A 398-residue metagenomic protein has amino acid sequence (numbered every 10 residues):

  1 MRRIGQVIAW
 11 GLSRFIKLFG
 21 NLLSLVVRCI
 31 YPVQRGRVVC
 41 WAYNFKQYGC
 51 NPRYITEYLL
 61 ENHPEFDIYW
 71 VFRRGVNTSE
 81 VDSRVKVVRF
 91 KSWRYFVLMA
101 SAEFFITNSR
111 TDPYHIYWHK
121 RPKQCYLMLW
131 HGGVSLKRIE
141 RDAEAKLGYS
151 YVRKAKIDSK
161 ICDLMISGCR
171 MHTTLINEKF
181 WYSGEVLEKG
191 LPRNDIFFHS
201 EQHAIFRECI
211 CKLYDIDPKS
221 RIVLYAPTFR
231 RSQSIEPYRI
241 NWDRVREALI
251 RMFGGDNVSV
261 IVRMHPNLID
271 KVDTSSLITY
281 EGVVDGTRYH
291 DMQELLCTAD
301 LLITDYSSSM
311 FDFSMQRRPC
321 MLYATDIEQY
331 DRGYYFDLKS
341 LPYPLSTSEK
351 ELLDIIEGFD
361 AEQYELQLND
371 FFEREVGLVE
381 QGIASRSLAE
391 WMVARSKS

Functional and structural regions predicted by a protein language model:
M1, W10, Q202, E349-S398: C-terminal amphipathic helix plus adjacent low-complexity, charged tail appended to glycosyltransferase catalytic
R2-F96: N-terminal pre-catalytic "stem/leader" segment of glycosyltransferase-like enzymes
Q6-S24, V134-A145, Y149-S234, P266 (+1 more regions): A nucleotide-sugar donor-handling region in carbohydrate enzymes
Y48-H63, L191-T274, E380, A384: Conserved catalytic-core segment of nucleotide-activated headgroup transferases in glycan assembly
R53-E57, R84-Y149: Extended catalytic core of nucleotide-activated donor transferases of GT-like folds
V88-A102, I261, P266-F311: Donor nucleotide-activated moiety binding/catalytic core segment of transferases that use nucleotide-activated donors
F105-D112, I116-H119, Q124-W130, R288-R332: A donor-sugar binding/catalytic signature common to diverse glycosyltransferases and related nucleotide-sugar
S308-V376: Catalytic binding pocket for nucleotide-activated donors in carbohydrate/polymer assembly enzymes
